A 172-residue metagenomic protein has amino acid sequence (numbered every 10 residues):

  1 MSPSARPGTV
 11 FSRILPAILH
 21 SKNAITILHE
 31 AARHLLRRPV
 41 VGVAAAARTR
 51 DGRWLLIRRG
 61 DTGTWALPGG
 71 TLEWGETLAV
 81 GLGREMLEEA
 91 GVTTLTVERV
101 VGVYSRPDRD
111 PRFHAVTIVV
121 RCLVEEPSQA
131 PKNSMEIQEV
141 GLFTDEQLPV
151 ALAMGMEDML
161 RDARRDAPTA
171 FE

Functional and structural regions predicted by a protein language model:
S2-A44, R50: Acidic, metal-coordinating catalytic segment for phosphate/diphosphate chemistry, firing primarily on the Nudix
V41-V43, G52, V116-I118, Q138: Change "...and in nucleic-acid phosphodiester-cleaving endonucleases..." to "...and in nucleic-acid processing enzymes
A45, V100, V120-C122: A structural signal for short, well-ordered beta-strand segments
T49, R53-V92: Conserved Nudix-box catalytic region and its N-terminal flanking loop in Nudix hydrolases and closely related
V92-G102: A short coil-to-beta-strand element that immediately follows conserved catalytic motifs
S105-Q129, A163: Active-site-adjacent beta-strand/loop module that shapes the phosphate/pyrophosphate-binding cleft
V119, A130-R164: NUDIX/MutT-family hydrolases
D162-E172: Charged phosphate-binding loop/patch that engages nucleotide di/tri-phosphates or the phosphate backbone of nucleic
